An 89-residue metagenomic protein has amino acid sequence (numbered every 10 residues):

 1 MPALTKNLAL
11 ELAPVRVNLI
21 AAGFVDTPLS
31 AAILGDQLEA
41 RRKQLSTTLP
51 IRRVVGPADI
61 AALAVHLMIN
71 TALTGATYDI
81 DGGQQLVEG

Functional and structural regions predicted by a protein language model:
M1, S46, I51: Catalytic Tyr-X3-Lys loop
M1-T5, V17: Conserved catalytic Lys-bearing alpha helix of Rossmann-like short-chain dehydrogenase/reductases
K6, L10-E11: Alpha-helical segment proximal to the catalytic Tyr-Lys
A13-R16, T74-G75: Short, small/polar-rich loop/turn modules that mediate ligand/substrate recognition or access, typified
R16-D26, D79-D81: Conserved SDR Rossmann-fold cofactor-binding beta-strand/turn motif
F24-T48, G89: A glycine/serine/threonine-rich, flexible loop-to-helix segment that serves as the NAD(P) cofactor-binding "lid"
R53-I80, Q85: C-terminal substrate-recognition "lid" of short-chain dehydrogenase/reductases
